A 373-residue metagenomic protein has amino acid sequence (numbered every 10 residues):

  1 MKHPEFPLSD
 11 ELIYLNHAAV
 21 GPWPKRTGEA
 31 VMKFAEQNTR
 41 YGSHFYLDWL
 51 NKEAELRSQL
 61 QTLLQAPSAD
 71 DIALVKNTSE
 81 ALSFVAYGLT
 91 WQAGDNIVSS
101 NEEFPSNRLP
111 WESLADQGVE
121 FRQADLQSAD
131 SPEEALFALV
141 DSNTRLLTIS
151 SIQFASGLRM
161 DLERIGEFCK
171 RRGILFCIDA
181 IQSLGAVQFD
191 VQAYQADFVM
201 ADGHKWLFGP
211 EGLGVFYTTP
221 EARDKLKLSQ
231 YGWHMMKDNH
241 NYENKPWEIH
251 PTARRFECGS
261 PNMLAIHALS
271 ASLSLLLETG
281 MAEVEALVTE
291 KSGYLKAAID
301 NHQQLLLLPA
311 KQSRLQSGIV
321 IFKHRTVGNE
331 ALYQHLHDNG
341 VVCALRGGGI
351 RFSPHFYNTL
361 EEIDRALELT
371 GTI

Functional and structural regions predicted by a protein language model:
M1-I373: Pyridoxal 5′-phosphate
